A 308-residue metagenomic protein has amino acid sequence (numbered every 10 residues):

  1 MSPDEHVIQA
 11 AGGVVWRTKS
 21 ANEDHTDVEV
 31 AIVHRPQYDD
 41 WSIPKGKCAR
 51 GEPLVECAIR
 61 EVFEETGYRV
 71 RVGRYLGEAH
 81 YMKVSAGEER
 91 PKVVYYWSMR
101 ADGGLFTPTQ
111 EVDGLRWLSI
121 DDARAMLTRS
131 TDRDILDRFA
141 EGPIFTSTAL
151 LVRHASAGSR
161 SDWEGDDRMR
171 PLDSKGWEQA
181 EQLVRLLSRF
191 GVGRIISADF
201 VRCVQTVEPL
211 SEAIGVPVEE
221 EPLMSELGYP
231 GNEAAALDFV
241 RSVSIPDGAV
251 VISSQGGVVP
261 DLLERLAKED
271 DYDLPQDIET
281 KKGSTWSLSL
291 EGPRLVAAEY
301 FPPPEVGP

Functional and structural regions predicted by a protein language model:
M1-I43, A149-H154: N-terminal strand-loop-strand
H25-R69, W163-R170: Conserved Nudix-box catalytic region and its N-terminal flanking loop in Nudix hydrolases and closely related
R69-E78, V216-E221: A short coil-to-beta-strand element that immediately follows conserved catalytic motifs
A79-L105: Active-site-adjacent beta-strand/loop module that shapes the phosphate/pyrophosphate-binding cleft
Y96-S98, G103-P143: NUDIX/MutT-family hydrolases
T128, D132-D134, R138, E264 (+2 more regions): Non-catalytic terminal regions with compositionally biased, polar/charged low complexity
F145-N232, P260, Y272-Q276, T280-S284: Active-site-proximal alpha-helix that buttresses catalytic centers in soluble enzyme cores
L237-V296: Active-site-adjacent alpha-helix immediately C-terminal to a catalytic or transition-state-stabilizing loop
